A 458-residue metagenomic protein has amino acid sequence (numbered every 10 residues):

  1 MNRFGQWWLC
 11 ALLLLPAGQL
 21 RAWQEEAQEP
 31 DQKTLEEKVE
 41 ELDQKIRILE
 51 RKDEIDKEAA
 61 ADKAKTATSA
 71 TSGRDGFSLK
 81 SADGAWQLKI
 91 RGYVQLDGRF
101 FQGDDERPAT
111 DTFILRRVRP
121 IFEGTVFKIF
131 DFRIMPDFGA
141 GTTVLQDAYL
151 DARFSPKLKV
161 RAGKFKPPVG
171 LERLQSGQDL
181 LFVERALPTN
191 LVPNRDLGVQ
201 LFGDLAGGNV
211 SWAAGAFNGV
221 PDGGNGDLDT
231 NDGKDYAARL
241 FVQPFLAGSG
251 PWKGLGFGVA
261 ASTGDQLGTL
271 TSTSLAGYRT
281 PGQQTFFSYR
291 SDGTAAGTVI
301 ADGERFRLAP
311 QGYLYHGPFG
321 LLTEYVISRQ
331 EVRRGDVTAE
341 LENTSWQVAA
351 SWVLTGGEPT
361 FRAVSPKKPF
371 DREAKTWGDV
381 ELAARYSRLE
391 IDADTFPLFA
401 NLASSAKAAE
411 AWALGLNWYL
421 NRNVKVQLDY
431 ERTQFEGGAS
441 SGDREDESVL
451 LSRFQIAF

Functional and structural regions predicted by a protein language model:
M1-F4: N-terminal secretory signal peptides that target proteins for export/translocation
Q6-W7, G254: Small-residue packing motifs within transmembrane alpha-helices
W7-P16: Bacterial N-terminal signal peptides
L20-Q95, L354, E358-P369, F399-N401 (+1 more regions): N-terminal periplasmic/intermembrane-space "pro-region" immediately following the signal or transit peptide
Q32-L42, I48-K52, I114, P120 (+10 more regions): Secondary-structure boundary/capping motif
S72-L267, E342-A374, D379-P397: Outer membrane beta-barrel
E106-R107, A152, P251-K253, A261 (+1 more regions): Outer-membrane beta-barrel pore domains
